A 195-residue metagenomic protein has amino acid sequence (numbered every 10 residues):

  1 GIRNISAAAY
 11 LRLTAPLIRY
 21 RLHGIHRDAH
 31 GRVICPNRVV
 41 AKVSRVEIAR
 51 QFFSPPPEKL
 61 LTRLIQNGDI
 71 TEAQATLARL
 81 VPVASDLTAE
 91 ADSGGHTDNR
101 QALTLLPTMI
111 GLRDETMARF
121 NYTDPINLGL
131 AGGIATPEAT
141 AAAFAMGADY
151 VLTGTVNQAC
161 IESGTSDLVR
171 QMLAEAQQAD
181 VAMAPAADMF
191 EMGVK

Functional and structural regions predicted by a protein language model:
G1, N127-A135, T153: Glycine-rich beta-strand-to-loop/alpha-helix junction loops that act as flexible
G1-P125, E138, N157: Active-site entrance/lid segments in N-terminal catalytic domains of soluble metabolic enzymes
S6-A7, L11-T14, D92-S93, T108 (+3 more regions): Catalytic or ion-translocation cores adjacent to nucleophile or general acid/base/metal-coordination motifs in diverse
